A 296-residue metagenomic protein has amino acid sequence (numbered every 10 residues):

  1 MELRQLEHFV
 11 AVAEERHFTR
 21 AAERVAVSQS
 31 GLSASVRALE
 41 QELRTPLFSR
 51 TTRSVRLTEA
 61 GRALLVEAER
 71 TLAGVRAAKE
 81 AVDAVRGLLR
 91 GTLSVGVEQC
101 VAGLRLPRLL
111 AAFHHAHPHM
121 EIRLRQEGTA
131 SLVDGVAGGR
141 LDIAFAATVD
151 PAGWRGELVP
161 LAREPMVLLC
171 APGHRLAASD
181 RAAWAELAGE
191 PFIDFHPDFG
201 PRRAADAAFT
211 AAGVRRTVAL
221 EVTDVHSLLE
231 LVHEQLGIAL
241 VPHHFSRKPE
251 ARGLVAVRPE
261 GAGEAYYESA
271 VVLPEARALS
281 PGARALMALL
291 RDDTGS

Functional and structural regions predicted by a protein language model:
V12-G31: Short helix-boundary/capping micro-motifs
L39-E40, F113: Conserved amphipathic alpha-helical core elements
E40-R62: A short LG(V/I)-centered, amphipathic sequence patch enriched for acidic residue(s) preceding the LG motif
R90-A152, V222: Central regulatory/effector-binding core of bacterial HTH transcription factors
G128-L141, A147, D198-V257: Hydrophobic hinge/microswitch elements
A147, L176-A177, A182-A183, P191-A212 (+2 more regions): Secondary-structure junction motif
R155-F192: Flexible hinge/capping segments at coil-to-helix
V255-S296: A late-sequence structural motif
